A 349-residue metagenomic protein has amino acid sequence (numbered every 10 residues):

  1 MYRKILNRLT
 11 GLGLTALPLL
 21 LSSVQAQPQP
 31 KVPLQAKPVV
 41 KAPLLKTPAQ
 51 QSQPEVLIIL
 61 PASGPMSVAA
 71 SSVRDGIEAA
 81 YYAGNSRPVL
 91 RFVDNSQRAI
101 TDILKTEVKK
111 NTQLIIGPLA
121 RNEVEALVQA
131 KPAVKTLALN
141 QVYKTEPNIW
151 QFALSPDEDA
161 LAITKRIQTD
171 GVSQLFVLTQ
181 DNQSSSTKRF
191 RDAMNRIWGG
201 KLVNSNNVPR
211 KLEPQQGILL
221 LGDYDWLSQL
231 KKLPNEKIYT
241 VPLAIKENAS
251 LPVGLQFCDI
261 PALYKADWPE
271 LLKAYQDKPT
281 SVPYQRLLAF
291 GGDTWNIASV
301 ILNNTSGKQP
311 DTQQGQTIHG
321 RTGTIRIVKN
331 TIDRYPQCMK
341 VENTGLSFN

Functional and structural regions predicted by a protein language model:
Y2-G13: Bacterial N-terminal signal peptides that target proteins for export
K41-D75, G84: Extracytoplasmic "Venus flytrap"
V68-S72, S86-K144: Beta-alpha junction/loop-to-helix N-cap segments that form part of ligand/metal-binding clefts
L90-A99, I103, A153, T179-D181 (+1 more regions): Short beta->alpha junction loops
L114-F176, Q183-S185, R189-F190, V241 (+1 more regions): Extracytoplasmic ligand/sensor domains, especially the bilobed periplasmic-binding protein
V128-A133, Q174-T179, Q183-I260: Extracellular/periplasmic bilobed ligand-binding domains
S228-D293, N303: Extracellular/periplasmic periplasmic-binding protein-like sensory domains
K278-F348: Segments of small-molecule ligand-sensing domains
